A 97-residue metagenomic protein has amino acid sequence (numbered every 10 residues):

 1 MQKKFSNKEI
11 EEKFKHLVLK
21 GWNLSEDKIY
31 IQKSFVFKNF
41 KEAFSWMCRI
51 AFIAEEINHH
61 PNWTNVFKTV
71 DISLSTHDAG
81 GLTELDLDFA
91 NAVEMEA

Functional and structural regions predicted by a protein language model:
M1-A97: Charge-rich alpha-helical segments
